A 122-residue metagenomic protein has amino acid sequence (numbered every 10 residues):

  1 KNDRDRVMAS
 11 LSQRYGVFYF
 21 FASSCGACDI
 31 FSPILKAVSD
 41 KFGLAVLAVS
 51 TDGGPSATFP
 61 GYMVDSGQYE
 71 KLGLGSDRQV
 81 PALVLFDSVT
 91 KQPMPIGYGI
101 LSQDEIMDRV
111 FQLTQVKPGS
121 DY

Functional and structural regions predicted by a protein language model:
K1-D5: N-terminal "domain-start" segment that seeds a small globular fold
A9-C25: Short active-site neighborhood of thiol/selenol oxidoreductases, capturing the structured segment around
F20, G43-G67: Thiol-based oxidoreductase modules, predominantly thioredoxin-like and allied folds used for disulfide exchange
S23-A27, D52-P55, K91: Solvent-exposed loop/turn segments at secondary-structure junctions within structured extracellular/periplasmic domains
S23-I30, A82-V84: C-type cytochrome heme c attachment motif
A27-G43: Typically the conserved alpha-helix immediately C-terminal to a functionally engaged Cys/Sec in thioredoxin-like
S56, G61-V89, M107: A recognition module on extended beta-rich or small alphabeta surfaces enriched in W/G with H and D/E
R78-Y122: Non-catalytic, surface beta->alpha helical segment in thiol-disulfide oxidoreductase systems
